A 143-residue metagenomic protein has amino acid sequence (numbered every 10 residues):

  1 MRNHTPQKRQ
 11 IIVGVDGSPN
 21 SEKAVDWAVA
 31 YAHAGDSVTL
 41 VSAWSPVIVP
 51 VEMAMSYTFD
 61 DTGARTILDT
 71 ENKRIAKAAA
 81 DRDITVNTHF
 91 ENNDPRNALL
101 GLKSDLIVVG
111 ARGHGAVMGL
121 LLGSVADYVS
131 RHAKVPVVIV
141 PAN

Functional and structural regions predicted by a protein language model:
M1-P6, K77-I107: Structural beta-alpha unit
R2-Y57: Small/aliphatic-rich secondary-structure junction motif
H33-A34, A80, K103, K134: Short conserved AdoMet
T39-V41, N87-E91, V138-V140: General small-molecule cofactor/ligand-binding pocket signal
M55-F59, D105-L106: Short, hinge-like loop/turn segments at secondary-structure boundaries
Y57-T70: A short acidic, glycine-rich active-site loop that binds or catalyzes chemistry on phosphate/adenosine moieties
L106-H132, A142: Glycine-rich, Arg-bearing micro-motifs that act as flexible, cationic patches
